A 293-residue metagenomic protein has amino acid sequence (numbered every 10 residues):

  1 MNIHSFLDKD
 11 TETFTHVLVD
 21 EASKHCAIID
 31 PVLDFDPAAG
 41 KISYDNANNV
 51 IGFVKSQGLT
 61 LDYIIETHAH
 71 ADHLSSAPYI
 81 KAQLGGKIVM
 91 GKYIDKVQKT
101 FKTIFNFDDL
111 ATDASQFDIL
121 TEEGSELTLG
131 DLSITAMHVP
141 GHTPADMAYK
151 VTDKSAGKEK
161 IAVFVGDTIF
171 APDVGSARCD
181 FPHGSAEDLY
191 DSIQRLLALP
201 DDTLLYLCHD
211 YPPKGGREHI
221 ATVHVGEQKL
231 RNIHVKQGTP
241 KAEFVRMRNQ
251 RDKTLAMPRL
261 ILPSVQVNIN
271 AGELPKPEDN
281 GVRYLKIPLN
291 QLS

Functional and structural regions predicted by a protein language model:
M1-N2, G184, D191-L204, C208-S293: Accessory terminal helices/loops
M1-T60, Y149-V165: Conserved beta-strand hairpin/beta-sheet module of binuclear metal-dependent hydrolase folds, prominently
N2-F6, V17, G124-K158, A198: Core dinuclear metal-dependent hydrolase active-site scaffold
T11, F35-D36, A69-L74, D95-K99 (+3 more regions): Active-site environment of divalent metal-dependent phosphoester hydrolases
L18, D30, H68, I80 (+7 more regions): Divalent metal-coordination and catalytic microenvironments
I29, L61-A69, I88-K92, H138-G141 (+2 more regions): Active-site neighborhood of phospho(di)ester-bond hydrolases with catalytic His/Asp-centered motifs
L33-S133, G157-I161, R231: Active-site HxH/HxHxD metal-binding segment of metal-dependent hydrolases
V151-K214: A contiguous binding-surface segment within folded domains or other stable secondary-structure elements
